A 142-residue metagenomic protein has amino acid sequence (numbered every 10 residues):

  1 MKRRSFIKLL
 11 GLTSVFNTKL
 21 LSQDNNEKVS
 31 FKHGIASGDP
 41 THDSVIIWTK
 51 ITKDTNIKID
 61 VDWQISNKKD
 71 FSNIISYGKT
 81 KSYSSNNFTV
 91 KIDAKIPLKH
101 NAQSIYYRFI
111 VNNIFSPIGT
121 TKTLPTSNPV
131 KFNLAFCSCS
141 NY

Functional and structural regions predicted by a protein language model:
S5-Q23: N-terminal export signals
L10, P125, S138: Residues at the C-termini of beta-strands that transition into short coil/loop
Q23-N56, K122-N128, L134-A135: Non-catalytic, glycine-rich low-complexity segments
T49, I105, C139: Divalent metal-coordination and catalytic microenvironments
D60-K131: Extended acidic/polar, glycine-enriched regions that form or flank non-catalytic beta-rich accessory modules
N133-Y142: Compositionally biased low-complexity segments at domain edges in trafficked proteins and select soluble regulators
